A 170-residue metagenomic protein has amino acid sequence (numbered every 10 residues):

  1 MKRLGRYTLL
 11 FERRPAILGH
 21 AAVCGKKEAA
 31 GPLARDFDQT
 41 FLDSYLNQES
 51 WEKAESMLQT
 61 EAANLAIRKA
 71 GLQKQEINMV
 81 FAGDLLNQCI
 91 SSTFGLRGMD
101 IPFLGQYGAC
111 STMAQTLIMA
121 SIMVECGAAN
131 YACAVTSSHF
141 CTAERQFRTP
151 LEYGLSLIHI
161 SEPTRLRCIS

Functional and structural regions predicted by a protein language model:
M1-L104, I158, R165, S170: Conserved "HGTGT" condensation-loop signature of ketosynthase/thiolase-family condensing enzymes that catalyze
K2, R6, A114-I118, A143-S161 (+2 more regions): Glycine-/small-residue-rich "gating" segment that lines the acyl/pantetheine channel and substrate pocket
A22, R68-L72, I122-A129, S137: Generic secondary-structure signature for well-ordered alpha-helical cores
R35, G98, A134-V135, P150: Residue-level signal for alpha-helical context at structural boundaries
A54-A63, L117-G127, A143-T149: Noncatalytic linker/hinge segments flanking ATPase motor cores
M79-F81, Y131-T136: Beta-strand elements within well-structured catalytic alpha/beta cores of enzymes that handle phosphate/sulfate esters
G83-Q88, C110-S111, T136-T142: Acidic, glycine-rich active-site loops and adjacent beta-strand->loop/helix elements that engage anionic groups
Y107-A134: Active-site-proximal alpha-helical scaffold in enzymes
